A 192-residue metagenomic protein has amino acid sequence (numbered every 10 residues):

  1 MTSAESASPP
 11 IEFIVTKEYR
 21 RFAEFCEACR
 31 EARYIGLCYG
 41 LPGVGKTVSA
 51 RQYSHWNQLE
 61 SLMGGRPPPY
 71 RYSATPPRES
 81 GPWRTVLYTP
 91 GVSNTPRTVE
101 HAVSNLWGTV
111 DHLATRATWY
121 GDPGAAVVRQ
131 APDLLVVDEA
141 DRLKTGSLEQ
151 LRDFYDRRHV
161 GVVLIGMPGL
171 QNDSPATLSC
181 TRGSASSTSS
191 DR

Functional and structural regions predicted by a protein language model:
M1-Y34, Q52, W56-Y72, P76-R84: A short, basic N-terminal segment
C38: Hydrophobic anchor at the beta1->P-loop junction of P-loop NTPases
G43: Walker A (P-loop) phosphate-binding loop of P-loop NTPases
K46: Conserved lysine of the Walker
E79-W83, G91-Q150, F154, G161: Mid-core helix/loop region of P-loop NTP-binding domains shared across ATPases and GTPases
L143, F154-L178: Sensor-1/coupling segment of RecA-like P-loop NTPase cores
A176-D191: A short helix-turn-beta junction within AAA+ P-loop NTPase domains corresponding to the substrate/partner-engaging
